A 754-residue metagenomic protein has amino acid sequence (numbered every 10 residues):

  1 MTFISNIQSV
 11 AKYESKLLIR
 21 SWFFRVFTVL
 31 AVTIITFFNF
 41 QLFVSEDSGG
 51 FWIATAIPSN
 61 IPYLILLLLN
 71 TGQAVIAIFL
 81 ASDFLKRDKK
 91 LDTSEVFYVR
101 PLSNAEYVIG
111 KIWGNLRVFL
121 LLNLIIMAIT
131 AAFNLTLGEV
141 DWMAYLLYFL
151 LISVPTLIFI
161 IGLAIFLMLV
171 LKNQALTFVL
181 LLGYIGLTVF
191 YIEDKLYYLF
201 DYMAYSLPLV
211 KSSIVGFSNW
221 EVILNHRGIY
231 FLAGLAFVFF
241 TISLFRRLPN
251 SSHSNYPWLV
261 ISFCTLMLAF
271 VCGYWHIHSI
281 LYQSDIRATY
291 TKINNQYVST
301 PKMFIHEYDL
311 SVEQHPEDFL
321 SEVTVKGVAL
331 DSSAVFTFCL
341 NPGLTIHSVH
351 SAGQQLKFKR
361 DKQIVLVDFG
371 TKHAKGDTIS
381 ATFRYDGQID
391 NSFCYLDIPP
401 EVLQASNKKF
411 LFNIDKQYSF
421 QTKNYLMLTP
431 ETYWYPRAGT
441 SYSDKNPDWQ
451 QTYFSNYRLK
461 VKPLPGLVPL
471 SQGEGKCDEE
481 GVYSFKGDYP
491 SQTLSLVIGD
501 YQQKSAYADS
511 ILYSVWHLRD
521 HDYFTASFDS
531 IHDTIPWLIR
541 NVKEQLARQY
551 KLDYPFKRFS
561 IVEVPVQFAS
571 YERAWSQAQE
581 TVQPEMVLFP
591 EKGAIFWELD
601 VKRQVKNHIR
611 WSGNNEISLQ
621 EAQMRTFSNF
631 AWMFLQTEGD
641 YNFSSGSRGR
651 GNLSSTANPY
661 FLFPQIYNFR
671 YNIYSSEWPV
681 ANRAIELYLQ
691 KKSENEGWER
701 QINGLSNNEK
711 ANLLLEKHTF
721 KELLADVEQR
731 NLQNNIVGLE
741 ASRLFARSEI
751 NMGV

Functional and structural regions predicted by a protein language model:
R20-S45, L67-A77, L180-V189: Hydrophobic alpha-helical transmembrane segments of multi-pass membrane transport/permease proteins
F23, F27, Q73, L102-F133: Selective transmembrane-helix segments that form parts of the transport pathway or gating/packing helices in multipass
F24-F40, T265-V271, N446-F663, N672-R730: Hydrophobic helix-coil surface modules that form long, contiguous segments used for peptide/substrate interaction
L42-I57, Q174-H253, W275-K292: Terminal transmembrane helical anchor/hairpin motif
I61-R87, L122, V323, F383: Long, hydrophobic alpha-helical segments
L199-P208, G216-N225, H253-F319, H347 (+2 more regions): N-terminal, polar/Ser/Thr-rich
S332-V335, P342-N407, K445-D448, E480 (+3 more regions): A surface-exposed beta-strand-loop module
R384-Y501: Extended, low-hydrophobicity, Ser/Thr/Pro/Gly-biased non-transmembrane segments
